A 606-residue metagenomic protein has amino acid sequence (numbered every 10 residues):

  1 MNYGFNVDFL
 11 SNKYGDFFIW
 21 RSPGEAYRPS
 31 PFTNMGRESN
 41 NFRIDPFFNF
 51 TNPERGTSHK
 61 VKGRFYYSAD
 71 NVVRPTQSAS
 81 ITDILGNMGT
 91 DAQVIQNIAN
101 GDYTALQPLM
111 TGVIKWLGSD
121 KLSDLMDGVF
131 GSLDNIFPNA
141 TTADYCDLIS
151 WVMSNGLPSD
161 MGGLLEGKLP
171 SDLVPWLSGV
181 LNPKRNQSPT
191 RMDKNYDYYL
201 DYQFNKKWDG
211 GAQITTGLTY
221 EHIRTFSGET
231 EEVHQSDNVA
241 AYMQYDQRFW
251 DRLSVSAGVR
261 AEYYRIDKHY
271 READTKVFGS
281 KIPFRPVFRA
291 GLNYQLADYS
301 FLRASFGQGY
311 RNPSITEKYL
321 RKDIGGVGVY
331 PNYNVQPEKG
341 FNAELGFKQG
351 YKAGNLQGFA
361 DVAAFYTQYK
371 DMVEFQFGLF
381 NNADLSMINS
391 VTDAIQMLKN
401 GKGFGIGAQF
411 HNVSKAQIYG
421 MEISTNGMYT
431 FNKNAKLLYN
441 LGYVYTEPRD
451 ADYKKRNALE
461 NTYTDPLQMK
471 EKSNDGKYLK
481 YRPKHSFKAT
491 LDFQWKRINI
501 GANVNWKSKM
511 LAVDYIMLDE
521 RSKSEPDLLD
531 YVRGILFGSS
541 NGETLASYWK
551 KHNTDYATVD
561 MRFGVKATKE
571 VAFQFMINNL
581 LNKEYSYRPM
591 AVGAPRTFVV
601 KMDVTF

Functional and structural regions predicted by a protein language model:
N2, T51-G56, D209-G211, R248-S254 (+10 more regions): Outer-membrane beta-barrel channels and translocator barrels
N2-Y14, N34-A273, D361, G420-T425 (+2 more regions): Face-selective signature of the C-terminal outer-membrane beta-barrel domain
F9-K13, F65-N71, Y220-F226, E231-V233 (+10 more regions): Transmembrane beta-strands of outer-membrane beta-barrel pores
N34-N40, T190-Y196, E231-D237, K276-F284 (+6 more regions): Replace "Gram-negative outer membrane beta-barrel proteins" with "bacterial and organellar outer membrane beta-barrel
K60-R64, Q295, F301-S305, Q336-G407 (+2 more regions): Membrane-embedded beta-barrel scaffold of Gram-negative outer-membrane proteins
N195, K207-T215, T219, I223 (+1 more regions): Structural signature of Gram-negative outer-membrane beta-barrels, strongest in the C-terminal barrel of TonB-dependent
D251, A363-Q368, S386-I516: Gram-negative outer-membrane beta-barrel transporters
Y310-R311, D371, F377-F380, N505-A546 (+1 more regions): C-terminal beta-signal and adjacent terminal beta-strands/loops of Gram-negative outer-membrane beta-barrel proteins
